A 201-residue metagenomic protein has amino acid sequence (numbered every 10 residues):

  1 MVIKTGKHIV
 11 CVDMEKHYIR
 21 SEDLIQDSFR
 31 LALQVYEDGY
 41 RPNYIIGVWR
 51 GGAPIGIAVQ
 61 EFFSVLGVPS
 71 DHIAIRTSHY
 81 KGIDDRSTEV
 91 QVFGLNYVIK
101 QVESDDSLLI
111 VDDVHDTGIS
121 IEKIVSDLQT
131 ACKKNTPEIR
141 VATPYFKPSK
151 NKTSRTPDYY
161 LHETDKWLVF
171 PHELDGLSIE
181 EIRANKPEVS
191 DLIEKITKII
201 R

Functional and structural regions predicted by a protein language model:
M1-R201: PRPP-associated nucleotide enzymes
